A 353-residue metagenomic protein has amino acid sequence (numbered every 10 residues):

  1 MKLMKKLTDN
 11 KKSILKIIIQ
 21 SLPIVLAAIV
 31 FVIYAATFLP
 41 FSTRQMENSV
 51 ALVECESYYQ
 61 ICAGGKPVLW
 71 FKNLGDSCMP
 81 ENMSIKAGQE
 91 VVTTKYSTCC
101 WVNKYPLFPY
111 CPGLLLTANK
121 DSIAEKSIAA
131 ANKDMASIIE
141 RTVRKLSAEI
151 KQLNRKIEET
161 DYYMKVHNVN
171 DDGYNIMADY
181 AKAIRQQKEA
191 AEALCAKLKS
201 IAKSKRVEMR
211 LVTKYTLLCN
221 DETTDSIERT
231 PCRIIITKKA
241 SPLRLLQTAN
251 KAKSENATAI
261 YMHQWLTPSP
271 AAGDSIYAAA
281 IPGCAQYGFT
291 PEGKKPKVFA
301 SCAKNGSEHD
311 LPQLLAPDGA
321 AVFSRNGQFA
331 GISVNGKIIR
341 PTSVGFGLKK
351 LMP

Functional and structural regions predicted by a protein language model:
M1-I14: N-terminal Lys/Arg-rich, disordered targeting/topogenic segments
I19-Y34: Hydrophobic membrane-insertion alpha-helices, especially the h-region of bacterial N-terminal signal peptides
S49-K165, D171-R206, G319-S324, F329-K337: Catalytic histidine site
V53, V207-S226, D274-I281: Short conserved beta-strand and strand-loop elements enriched in small hydrophobics with frequent Asp/Gly
E56-Y58, Y105, A118-S122, C232 (+4 more regions): Solvent-exposed coil/turn segments that connect beta secondary-structure elements in extracytoplasmic/periplasmic
S97-C100, L107, G113, I227-T237 (+2 more regions): Short, surface-exposed loop motifs enriched in S/T, G, D/E and P with embedded aromatic residues
P109-T117, P242-T248, H309: A generic structural motif
I227-E228, Q247-P317, I332-T342: Flexible, gly/ser-rich surface segments that form the specificity/activation loops bordering the active-site cleft
